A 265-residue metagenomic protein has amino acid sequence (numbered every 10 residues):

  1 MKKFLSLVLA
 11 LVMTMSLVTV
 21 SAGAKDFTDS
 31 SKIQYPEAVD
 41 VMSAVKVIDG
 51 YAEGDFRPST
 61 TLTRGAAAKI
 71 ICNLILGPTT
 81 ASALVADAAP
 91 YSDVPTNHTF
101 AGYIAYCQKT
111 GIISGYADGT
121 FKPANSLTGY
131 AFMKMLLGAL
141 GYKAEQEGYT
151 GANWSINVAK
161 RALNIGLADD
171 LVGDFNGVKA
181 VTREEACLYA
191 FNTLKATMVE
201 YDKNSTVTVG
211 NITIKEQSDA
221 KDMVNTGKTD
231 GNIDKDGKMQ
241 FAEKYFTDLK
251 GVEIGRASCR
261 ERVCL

Functional and structural regions predicted by a protein language model:
K2-P36, D49-F100, T110-L127, L137-A180 (+2 more regions): Feature responds to low-complexity, polar/acidic, surface-exposed segments characteristic of secreted/exported proteins
V39-I48: Mature N-terminal segment immediately following signal peptide/propeptide cleavage in secreted/periplasmic
A180, E185, A190-N192: Extracellular, beta-strand-rich glycan-interacting domains
